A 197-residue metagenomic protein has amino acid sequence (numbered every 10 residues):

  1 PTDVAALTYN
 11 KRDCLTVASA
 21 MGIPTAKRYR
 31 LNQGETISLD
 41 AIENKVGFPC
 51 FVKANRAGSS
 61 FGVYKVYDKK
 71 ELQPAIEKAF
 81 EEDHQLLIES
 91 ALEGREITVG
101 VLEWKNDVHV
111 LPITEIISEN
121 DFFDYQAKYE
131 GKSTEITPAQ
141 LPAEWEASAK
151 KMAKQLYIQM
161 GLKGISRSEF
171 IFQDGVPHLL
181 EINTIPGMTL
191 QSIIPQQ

Functional and structural regions predicted by a protein language model:
T2-A5, I116-I117: Short, acidic/turn-prone active-site loops that include or flank metal/cofactor- and phosphate-binding residues
V4-A5, V66, E144, I185: Residue-level marker of alpha-helix boundaries and capping positions
A6-R95, K150: Active-site nucleotide/adenylate-binding loops and adjacent lid/helix of ATP-dependent enzymes
L15, D40, K154, L180 (+1 more regions): Short glycine-/small-residue-rich flexible loop motifs, especially phosphate/cofactor-binding loops
S60, I116-E119, N183-Q196: Glycine-rich phosphate/pyrophosphate-binding beta-alpha loops
Y67-K151, F172-H178: Phosphate-binding site of ATP-dependent enzymes
S90, G100, Y157-T189: Conserved metal-phosphate-binding beta-hairpin within the catalytic cores of diverse ATP-dependent phosphoryl-transfer
P112-T114, M152-K163: Active-site anion/phosphate-binding pocket segments in diverse small-molecule metabolic enzymes
